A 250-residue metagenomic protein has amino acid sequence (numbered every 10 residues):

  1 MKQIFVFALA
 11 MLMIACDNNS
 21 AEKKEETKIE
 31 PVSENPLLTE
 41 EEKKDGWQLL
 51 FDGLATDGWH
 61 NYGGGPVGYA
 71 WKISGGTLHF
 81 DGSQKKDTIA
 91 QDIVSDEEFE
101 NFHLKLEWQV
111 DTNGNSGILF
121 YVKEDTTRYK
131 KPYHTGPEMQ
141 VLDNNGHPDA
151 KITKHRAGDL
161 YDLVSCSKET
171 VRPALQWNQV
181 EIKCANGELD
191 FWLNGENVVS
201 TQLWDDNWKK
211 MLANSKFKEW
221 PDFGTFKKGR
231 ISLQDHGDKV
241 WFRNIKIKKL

Functional and structural regions predicted by a protein language model:
I4-L12: Sec-dependent N-terminal signal peptides
D17-L250: Carbohydrate-interacting regions of secretory-pathway proteins
